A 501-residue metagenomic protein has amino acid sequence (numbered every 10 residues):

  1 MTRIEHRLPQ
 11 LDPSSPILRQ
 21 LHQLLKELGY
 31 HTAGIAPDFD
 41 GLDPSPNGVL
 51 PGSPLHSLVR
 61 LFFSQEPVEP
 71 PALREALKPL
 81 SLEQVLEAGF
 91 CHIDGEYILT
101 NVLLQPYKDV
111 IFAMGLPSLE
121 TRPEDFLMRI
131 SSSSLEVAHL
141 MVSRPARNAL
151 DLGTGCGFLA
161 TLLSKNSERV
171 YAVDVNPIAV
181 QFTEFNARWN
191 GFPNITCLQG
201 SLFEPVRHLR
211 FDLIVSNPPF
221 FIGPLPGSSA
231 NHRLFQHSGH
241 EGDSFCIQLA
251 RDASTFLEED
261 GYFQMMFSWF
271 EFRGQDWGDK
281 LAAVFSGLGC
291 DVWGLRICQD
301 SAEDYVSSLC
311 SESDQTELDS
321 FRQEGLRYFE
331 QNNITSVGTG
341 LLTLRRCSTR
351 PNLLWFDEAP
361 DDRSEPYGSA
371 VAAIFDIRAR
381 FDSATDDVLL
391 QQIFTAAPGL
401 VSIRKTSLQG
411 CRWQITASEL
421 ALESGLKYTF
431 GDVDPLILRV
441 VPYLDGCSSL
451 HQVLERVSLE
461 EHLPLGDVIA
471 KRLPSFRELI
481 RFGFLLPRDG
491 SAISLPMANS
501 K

Functional and structural regions predicted by a protein language model:
R3-E120: N-terminal auxiliary segments of SAM/dcSAM-dependent transferases
P54-N101, A138, V142, L150 (+3 more regions): Long, charge-rich, low-complexity alpha-helical segments
H92-A149, T154-L162: SAM-dependent Rossmann-like transferase core, predominantly class I methyltransferases with a strong bias toward
S131-S216, I222-G223: Conserved SAM/SAH cofactor-binding pocket of Class I
V175-N176, E241-R296: Conserved Class I SAM-dependent methyltransferase catalytic core
P177, S216-C246: Mobile active-site "lid"/loop adjacent to the S-adenosyl-L-methionine
L288-L438: Rossmann-like AdoMet/SAM-dependent catalytic core
